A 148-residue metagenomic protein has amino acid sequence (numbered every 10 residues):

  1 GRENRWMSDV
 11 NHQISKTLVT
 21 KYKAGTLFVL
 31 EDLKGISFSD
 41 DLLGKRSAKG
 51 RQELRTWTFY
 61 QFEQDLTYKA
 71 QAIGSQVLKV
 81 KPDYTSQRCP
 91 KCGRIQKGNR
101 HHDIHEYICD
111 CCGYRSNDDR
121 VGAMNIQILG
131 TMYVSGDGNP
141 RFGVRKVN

Functional and structural regions predicted by a protein language model:
G1-N148: Positively charged, helix-rich recognition surfaces that bind polyanionic ligands
